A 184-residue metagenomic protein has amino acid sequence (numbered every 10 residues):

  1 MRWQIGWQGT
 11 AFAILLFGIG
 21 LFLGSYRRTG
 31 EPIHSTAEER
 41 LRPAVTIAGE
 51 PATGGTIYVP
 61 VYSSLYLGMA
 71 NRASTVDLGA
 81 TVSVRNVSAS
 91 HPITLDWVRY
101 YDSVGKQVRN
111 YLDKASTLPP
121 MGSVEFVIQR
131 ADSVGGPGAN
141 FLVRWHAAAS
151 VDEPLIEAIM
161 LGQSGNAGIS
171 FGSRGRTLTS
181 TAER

Functional and structural regions predicted by a protein language model:
W7-S25: Hydrophobic membrane-insertion alpha-helices, especially the h-region of bacterial N-terminal signal peptides
E31-A37, D132-R184: Terminal connector regions
S35-T75, F171-R184: Transition segment at domain starts
S74-T81, A139: Short, solvent-exposed loop/turn segments enriched in Ser/Thr/Gly
S83-H91: Asparagine-centered strand-capping/turn motif at beta-strand->loop junctions
V84, R99-Y100: Hydrophobic beta-strand positions
H91-V98, N110-Y111, E153-L155: Short, hydrophobic/aromatic beta-strand segments
S103-N140: Intrinsically disordered, low-complexity Pro/Gly/Ser/Thr-rich segments with frequent PxxP/GP/PP motifs and embedded
